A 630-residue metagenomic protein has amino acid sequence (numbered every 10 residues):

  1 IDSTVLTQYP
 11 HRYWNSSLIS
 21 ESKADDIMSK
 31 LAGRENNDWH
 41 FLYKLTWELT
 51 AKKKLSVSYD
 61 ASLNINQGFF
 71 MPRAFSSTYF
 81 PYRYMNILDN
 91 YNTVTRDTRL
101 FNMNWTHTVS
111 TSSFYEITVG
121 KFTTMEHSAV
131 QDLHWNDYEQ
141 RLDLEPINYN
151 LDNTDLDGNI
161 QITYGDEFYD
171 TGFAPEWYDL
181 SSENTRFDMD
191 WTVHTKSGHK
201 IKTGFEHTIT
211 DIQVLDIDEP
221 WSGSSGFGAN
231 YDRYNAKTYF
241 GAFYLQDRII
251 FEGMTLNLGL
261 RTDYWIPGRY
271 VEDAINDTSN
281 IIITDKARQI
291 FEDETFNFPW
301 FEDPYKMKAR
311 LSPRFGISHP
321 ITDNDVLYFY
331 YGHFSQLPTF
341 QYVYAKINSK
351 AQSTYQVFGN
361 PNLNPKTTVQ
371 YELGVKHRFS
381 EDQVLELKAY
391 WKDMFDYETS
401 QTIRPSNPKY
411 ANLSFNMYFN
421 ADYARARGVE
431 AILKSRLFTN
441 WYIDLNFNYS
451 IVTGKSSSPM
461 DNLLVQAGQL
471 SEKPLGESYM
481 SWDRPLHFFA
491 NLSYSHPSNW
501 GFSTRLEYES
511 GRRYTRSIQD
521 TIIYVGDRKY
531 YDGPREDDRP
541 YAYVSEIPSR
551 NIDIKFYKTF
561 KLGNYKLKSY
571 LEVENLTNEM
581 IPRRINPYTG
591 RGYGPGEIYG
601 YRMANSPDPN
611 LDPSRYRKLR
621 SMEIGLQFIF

Functional and structural regions predicted by a protein language model:
I1, V57-A61, I117-K121, T203-I209 (+8 more regions): Transmembrane beta-barrel strands of outer-membrane/channel proteins
I1-F69, T93-N104, T108-S110, P313: Transmembrane beta-barrel wall of Gram-negative outer-membrane proteins
D2-L31, Q67-N92, Q131-P175, E219-Y231 (+6 more regions): Solvent-exposed loop segments that connect transmembrane elements
M28-A32, A174-E176, E183-R186, H194 (+2 more regions): Signature of Gram-negative outer-membrane beta-barrel scaffolds
K52-V57, S112-Y115, G198-I201, G253-L256 (+6 more regions): Repeated loop/turn-to-beta-strand initiation elements of outer-membrane beta-barrel proteins
E116, G120, P320, V326-G332 (+5 more regions): Membrane-embedded beta-barrel scaffold of Gram-negative outer-membrane proteins
Y390-D393, E398-P405, Y410-R516: Gram-negative outer-membrane beta-barrel transporters
N499-D532, I547-N551, Y557-F630: C-terminal beta-signal and adjacent terminal beta-strands/loops of Gram-negative outer-membrane beta-barrel proteins
